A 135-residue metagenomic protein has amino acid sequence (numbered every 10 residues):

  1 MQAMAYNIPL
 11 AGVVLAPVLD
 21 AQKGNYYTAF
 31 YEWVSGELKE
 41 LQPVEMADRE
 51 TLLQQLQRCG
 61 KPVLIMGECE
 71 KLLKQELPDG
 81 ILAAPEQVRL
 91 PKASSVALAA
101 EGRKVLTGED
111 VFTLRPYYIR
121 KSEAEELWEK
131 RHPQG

Functional and structural regions predicted by a protein language model:
M1-P91, Y118, E123: Surface "functional belts" at beta-alpha junctions
A84-G135: Acyltransferase
